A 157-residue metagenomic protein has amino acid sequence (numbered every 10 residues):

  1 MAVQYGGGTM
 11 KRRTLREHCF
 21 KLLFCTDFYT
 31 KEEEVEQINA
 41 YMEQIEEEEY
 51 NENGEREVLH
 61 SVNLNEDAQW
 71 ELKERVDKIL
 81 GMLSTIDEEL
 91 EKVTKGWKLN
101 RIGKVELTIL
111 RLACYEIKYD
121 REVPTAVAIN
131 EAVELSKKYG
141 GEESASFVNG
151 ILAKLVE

Functional and structural regions predicted by a protein language model:
M1-K138, E142-A145, N149-E157: N-terminal interaction/assembly modules
